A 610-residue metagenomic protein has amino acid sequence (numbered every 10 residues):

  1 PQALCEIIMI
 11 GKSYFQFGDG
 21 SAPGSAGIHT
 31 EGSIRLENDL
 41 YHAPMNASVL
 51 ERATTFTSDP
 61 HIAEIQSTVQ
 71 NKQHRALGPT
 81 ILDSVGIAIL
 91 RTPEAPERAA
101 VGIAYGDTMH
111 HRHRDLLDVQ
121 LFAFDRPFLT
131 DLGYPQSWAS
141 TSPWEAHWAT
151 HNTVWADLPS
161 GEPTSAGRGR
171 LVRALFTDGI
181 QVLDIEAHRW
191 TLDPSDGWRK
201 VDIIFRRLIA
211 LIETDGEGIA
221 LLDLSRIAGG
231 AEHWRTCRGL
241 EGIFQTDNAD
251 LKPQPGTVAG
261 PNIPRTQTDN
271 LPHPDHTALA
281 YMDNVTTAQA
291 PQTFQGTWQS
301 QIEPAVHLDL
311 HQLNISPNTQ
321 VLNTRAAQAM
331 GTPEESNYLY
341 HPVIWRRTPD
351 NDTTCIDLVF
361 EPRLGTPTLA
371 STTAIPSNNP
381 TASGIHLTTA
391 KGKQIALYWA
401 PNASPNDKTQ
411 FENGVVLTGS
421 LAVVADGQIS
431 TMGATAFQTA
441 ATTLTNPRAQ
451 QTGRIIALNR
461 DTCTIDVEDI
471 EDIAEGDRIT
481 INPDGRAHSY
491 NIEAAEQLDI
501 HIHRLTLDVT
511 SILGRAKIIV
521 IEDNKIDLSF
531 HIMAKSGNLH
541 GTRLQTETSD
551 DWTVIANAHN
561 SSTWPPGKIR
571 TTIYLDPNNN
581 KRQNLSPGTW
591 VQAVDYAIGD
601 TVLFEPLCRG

Functional and structural regions predicted by a protein language model:
P1-F128, D350, I375, H386-L458 (+1 more regions): Carbohydrate-active enzyme catalytic cores, enriched for enzymes that act on polyanionic acidic polysaccharides
H42-N262, D350-G365, T373, S377-N379: Catalytic and substrate-binding regions of extracellular carbohydrate-active enzymes, especially polysaccharide lyases
V101-G106, L171, F205-R207, T287 (+7 more regions): Generic structural motif
A104-M109, L132-S137, I209-I212, L240-E241 (+5 more regions): A short, sequence-level motif marking secondary-structure junctions
T150-N152, Q292, V416: A generic structural signal for short beta-strands and their flanking turns/coil linkers
T214, P349-C355, E361-G610: Non-catalytic terminal regions with compositionally biased, polar/charged low complexity
R238-S316: Polysaccharide-binding surfaces and accessory modules of carbohydrate-active proteins
T293, T297-G392: Beta-strand-rich recognition/accessory modules
